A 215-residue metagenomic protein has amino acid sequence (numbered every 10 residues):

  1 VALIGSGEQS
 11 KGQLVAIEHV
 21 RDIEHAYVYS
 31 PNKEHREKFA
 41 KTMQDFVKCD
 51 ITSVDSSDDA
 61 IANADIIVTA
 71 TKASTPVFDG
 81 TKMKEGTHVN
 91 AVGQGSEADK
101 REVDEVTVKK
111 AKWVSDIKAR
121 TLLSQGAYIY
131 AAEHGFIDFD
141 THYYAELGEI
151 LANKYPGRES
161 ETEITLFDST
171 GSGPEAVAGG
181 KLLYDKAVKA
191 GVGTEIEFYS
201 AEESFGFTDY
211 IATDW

Functional and structural regions predicted by a protein language model:
V1-E18, Y29-H35: Glycine-rich adenosine-cofactor-binding loop
H19-D45: NAD(P)-binding Rossmann-fold cofactor-contacting core
D22-H25, D50, K112: Residues at the starts of beta-strands that form the adenosine-phosphate
E37, F136-W215: NAD(P)-dependent dehydrogenase/reductase Rossmann-like domain
C49-D59: Short acidic-hydrophobic, aromatic-tinged amphipathic segments that line or gate anion-handling sites
D59-A62, I66, A73-H88, R101-E105: Rossmann-fold NAD(P) dinucleotide-binding segment
V68-T71, A91-V92, D116, G180: Short, well-ordered coil/turn residues at beta-beta hairpins and beta-strand->alpha-helix junctions within
M83-T87, V92-P156: Rossmann-fold NAD(P)-binding glycine/threonine-rich loop
